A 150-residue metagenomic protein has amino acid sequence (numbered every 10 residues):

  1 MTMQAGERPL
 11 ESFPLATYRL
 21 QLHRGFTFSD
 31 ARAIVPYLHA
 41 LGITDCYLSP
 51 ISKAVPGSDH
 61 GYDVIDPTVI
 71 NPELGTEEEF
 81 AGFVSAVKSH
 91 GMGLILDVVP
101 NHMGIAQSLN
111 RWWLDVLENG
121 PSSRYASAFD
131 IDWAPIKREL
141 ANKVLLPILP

Functional and structural regions predicted by a protein language model:
T2-P150: Acidic/aromatic-lined carbohydrate-recognition and catalytic surfaces of CAZymes acting on diverse glycans
